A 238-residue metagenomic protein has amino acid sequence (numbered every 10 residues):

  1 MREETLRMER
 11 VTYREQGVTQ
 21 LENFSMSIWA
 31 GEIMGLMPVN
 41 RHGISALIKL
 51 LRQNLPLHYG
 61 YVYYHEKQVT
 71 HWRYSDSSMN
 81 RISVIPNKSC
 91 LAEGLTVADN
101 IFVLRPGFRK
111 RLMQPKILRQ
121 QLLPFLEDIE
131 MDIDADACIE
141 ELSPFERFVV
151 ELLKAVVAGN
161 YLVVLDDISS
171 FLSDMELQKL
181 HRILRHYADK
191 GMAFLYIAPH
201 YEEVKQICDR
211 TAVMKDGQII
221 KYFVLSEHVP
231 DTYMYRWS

Functional and structural regions predicted by a protein language model:
M8-V11, T19-W29, G60: Conserved beta-strand
M37-N40: The feature captures the beta-strand-to-loop junction immediately N-terminal to the Walker
L55, K88-V103, R109-L112, N160 (+1 more regions): Conserved catalytic motifs of ABC-family nucleotide-binding domains
G60-V69, D76-S78: Conserved ABC transporter NBD signature motif
F125-E130, V213, K221-S238: C-terminal boundary and immediately downstream tail of ABC-type ATPase nucleotide-binding domains
L152: Hydrophobic anchor residue at the start of the ABC signature
A198-P199: H-loop/switch region of ABC-family ATPase nucleotide-binding domains
